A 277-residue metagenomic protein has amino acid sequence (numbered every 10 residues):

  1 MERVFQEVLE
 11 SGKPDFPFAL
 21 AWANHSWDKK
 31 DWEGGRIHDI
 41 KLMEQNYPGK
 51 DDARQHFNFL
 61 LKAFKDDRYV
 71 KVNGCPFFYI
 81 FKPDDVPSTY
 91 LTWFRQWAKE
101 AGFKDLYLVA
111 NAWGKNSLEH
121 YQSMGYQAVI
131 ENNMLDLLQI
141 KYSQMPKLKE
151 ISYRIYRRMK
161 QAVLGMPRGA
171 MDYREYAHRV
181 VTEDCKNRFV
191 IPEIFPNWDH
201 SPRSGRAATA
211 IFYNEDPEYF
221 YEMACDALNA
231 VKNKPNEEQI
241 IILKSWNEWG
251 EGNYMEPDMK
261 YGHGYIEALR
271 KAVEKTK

Functional and structural regions predicted by a protein language model:
M1-K277: Glycan-processing catalytic domains of CAZymes
